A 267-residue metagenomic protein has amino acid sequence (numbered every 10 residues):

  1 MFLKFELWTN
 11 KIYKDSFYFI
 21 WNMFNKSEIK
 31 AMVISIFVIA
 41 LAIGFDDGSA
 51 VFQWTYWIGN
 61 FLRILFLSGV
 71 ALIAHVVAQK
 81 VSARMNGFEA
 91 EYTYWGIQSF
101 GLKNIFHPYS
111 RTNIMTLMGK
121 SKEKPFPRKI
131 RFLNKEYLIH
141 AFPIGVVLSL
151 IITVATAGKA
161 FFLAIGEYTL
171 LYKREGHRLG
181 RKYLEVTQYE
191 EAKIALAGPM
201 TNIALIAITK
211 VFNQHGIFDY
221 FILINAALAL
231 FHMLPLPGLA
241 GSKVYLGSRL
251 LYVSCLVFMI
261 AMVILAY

Functional and structural regions predicted by a protein language model:
M1-Y267: Hydrophobic transmembrane alpha-helices and their immediate loop junctions in multi-pass integral membrane proteins
